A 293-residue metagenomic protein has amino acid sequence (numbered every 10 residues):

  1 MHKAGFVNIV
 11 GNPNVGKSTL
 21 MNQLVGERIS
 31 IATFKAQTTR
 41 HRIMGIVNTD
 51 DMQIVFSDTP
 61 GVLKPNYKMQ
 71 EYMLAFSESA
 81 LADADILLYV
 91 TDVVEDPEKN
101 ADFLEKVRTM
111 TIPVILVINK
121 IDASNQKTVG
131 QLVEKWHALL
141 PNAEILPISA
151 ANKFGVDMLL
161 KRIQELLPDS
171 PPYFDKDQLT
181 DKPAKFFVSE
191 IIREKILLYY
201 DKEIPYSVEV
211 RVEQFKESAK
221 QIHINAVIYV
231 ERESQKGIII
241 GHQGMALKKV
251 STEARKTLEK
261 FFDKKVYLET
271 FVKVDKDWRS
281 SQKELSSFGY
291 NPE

Functional and structural regions predicted by a protein language model:
M1-A75, S79-L81: Conserved G1/Walker A P-loop phosphate-binding module
G16, G155, A246: Conserved glycine(s) of the Walker
S30-A32, K99, P171-D175, L198-E209: Active-site phosphate-binding and catalytic loops of NTP-dependent enzymes
T39, V62-K64, D96-P97, S124-N125 (+1 more regions): Catalytic P-loop NTPase motifs of RecA-like helicase/translocase cores
D58, N119, S149: Active-site glycine-centered loops adjacent to acidic/histidine catalytic or metal-binding residues that shape
A75-A143, K216-S218: Conserved C-terminal guanine-recognition region of P-loop GTPase G domains, centered on the G4
P113, D122-T180: Canonical P-loop GTPase G-domain recognition
A184-E293: P-loop NTP-binding site
